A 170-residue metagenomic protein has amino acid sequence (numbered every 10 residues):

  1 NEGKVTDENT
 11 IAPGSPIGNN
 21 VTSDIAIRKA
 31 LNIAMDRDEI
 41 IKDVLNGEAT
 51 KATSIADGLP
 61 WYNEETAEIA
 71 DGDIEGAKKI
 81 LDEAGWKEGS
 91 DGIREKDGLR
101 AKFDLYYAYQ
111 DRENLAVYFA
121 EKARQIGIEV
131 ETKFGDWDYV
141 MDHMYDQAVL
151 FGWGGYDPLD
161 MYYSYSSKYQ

Functional and structural regions predicted by a protein language model:
N1-V44, P60-I93, D97-Q170: Extracytoplasmic/periplasmic ligand-capture domains
I17, T50-K51: Residue-level signal for pocket-adjacent positions within structured domains
V44-T50: Short, solvent-exposed turn/loop segments enriched in Gly/Ser/Thr/Pro and often Arg
